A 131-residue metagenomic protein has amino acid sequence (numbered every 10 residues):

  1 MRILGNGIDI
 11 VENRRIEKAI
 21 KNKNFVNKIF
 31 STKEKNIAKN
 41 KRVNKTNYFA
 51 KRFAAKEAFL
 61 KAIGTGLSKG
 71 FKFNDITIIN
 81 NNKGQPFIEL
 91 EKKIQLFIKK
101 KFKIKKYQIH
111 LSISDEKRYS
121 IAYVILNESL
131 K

Functional and structural regions predicted by a protein language model:
M1-K131: Core catalytic alpha/beta fold that binds nucleotide/phospho-ligands
